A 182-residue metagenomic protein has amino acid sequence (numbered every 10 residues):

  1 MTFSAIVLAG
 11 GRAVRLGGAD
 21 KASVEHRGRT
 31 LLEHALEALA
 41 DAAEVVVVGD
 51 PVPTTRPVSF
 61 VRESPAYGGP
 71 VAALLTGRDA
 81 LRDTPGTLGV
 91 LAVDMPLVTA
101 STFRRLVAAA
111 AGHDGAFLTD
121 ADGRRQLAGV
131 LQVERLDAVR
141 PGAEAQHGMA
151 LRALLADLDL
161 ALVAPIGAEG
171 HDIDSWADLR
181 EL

Functional and structural regions predicted by a protein language model:
M1-G148, A156-E169, W176-A177: Nucleotide and nucleotide-moiety/phosphate-recognizing core
L179-L182: Short, charged, intrinsically disordered terminal tails
